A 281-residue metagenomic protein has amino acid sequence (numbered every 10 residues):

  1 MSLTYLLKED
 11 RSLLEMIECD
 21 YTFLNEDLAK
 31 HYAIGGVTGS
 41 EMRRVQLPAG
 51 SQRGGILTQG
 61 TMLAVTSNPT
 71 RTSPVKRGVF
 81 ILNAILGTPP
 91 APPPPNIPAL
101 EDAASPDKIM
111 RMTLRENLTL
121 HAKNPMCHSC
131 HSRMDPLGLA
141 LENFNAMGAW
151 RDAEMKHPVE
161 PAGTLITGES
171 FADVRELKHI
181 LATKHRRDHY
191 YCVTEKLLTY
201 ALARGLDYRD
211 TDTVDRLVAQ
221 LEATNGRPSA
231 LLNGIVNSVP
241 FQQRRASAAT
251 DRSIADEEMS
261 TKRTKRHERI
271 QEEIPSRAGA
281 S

Functional and structural regions predicted by a protein language model:
M1-R187, T194-T199, T211-A223, N233-E258 (+2 more regions): Active-site substrate-binding loop specific to GH73 endo-beta-N-acetylglucosaminidase modules in bacterial autolysins
Y200-G205: Core structural elements
T261-S281: Short, low-complexity, charge-dense intrinsically disordered segments
